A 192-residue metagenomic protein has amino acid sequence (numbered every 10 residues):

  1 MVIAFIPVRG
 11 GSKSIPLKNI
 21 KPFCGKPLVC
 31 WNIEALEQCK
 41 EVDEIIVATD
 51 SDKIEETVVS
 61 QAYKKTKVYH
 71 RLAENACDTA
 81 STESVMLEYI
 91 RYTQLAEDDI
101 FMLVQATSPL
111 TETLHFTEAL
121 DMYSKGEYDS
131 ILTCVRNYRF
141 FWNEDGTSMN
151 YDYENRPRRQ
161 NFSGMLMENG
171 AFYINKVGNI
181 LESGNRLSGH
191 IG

Functional and structural regions predicted by a protein language model:
M1, D43-I45, I100, D129: Residues at the starts of beta-strands that form the adenosine-phosphate
M1-P16: N-terminal nucleotide-binding beta1-loop-alpha1 segment
P7-R9, L103-Q105, T133-V135: Short beta-strand segments
L28-E44, E56-T57: A short, N-terminal amphipathic alpha-helix
E44-T49, T133-C134: Short internal beta-strands
I46, D52-M102, T111-L114, E118: Short phosphate-binding loop-to-helix
D78-E88, E97, S108-G192: Conserved core of the sugar-phosphate nucleotidyltransferase
